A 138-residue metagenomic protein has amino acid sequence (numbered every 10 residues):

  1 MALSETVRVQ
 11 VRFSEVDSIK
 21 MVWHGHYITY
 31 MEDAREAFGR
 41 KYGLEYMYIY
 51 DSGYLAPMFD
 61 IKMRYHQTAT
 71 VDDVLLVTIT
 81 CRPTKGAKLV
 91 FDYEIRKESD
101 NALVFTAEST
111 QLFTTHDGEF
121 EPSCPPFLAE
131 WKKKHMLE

Functional and structural regions predicted by a protein language model:
M1-K41: Catalytic strand-loop segment that frames the active site of acyl-thioester-processing enzymes
M1-S4, D51-A56, A102: A generic structural signal for short, non-catalytic loop/turn and secondary-structure boundary residues
L3-V7, R40, T70-V71, R82-E138: HotDog/MaoC-like acyl-thioester-processing domains
R8-R12, R64, L112: Generic structural detector for well-ordered beta-strands
F13-E15, K62-Q67, S99: Short, well-ordered turn and helix-capping elements at secondary-structure junctions
E15-W23, D60, T115, P122: Generic structural "secondary-structure junction" signal
H24, T29, M47, P57 (+1 more regions): Short, electropositive, low-hydrophobicity segments enriched in small/polar residues
F38-L76, T80-T84, K88-L89, T106: Hydrophobic beta-strand-centered segment that forms part of the acyl-chain substrate-binding groove
